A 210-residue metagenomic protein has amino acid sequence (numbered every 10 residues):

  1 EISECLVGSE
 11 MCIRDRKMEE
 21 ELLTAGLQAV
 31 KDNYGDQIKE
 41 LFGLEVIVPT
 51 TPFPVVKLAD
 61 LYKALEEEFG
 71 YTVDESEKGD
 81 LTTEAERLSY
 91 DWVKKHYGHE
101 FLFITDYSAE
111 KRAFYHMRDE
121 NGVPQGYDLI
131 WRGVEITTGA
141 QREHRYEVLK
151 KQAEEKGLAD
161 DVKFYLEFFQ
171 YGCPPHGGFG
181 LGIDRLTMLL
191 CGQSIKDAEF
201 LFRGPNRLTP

Functional and structural regions predicted by a protein language model:
E1, R132-E135, P175-G177: A generic hydrophobic-helix recognition signal that picks specific residues within alpha-helical hydrophobic
E1-I13: Single conserved hydrophobic/aromatic residue that forms the stacking wall/gate of nucleotide- or nucleobase-binding
C5, L61, I104, G139 (+1 more regions): A residue-level signal for conserved active-site and pocket-lining positions in enzyme catalytic cores
S9, Y107-K111, D119, V134-I136 (+4 more regions): Short, glycine-/Ser/Thr-/acidic-enriched flexible segments
R16-E19, H116-R118, Q141-R142, E199-F202: Composition- and surface-driven signal marking solvent-exposed, interaction-prone regions in large proteins
M18-R132, E154-E155, D160-F164, G172: Metal-assisted phosphate- and nucleotidyl-transfer catalytic regions
I104-T105, I130, T137, E199-L201: Residues in well-ordered beta-strands of folded domains
A140-Q141, R145-P210: Active-site pocket scaffolds in enzymes
